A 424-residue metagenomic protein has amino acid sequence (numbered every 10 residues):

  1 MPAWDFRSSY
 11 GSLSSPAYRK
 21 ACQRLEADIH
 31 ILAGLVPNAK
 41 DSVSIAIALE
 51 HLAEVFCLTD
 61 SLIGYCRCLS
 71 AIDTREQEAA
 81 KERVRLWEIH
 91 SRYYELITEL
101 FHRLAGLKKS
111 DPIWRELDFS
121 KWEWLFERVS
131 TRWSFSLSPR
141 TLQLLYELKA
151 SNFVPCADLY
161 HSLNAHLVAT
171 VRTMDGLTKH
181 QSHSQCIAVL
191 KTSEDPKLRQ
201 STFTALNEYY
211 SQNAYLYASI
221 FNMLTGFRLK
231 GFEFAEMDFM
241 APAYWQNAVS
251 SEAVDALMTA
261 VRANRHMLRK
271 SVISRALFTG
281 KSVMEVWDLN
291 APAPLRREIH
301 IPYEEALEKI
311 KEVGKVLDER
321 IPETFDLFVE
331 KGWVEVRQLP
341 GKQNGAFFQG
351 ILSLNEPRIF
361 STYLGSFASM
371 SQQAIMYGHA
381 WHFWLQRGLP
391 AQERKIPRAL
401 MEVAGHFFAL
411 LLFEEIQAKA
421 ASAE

Functional and structural regions predicted by a protein language model:
M1-R296: A well-structured
D175-K191, I299-F383: Active-site-adjacent "gating/activation" loops or surface patches in catalytic cores
T202, L206, N213, L257 (+4 more regions): Hydrophobic (often cysteine-bearing) scaffold residues that line and stabilize catalytic clefts of nucleotide/cofactor
L224-F227, G231, S271, R275 (+5 more regions): A short secondary-structure junction motif
P242, F278, W287-D288, E305-E312 (+2 more regions): Active-site hotspot residues in diverse enzymes, especially metal/ion-binding acidic/histidine motifs
S251, L317-R320, W384-Q392, E414-E424: Inter-helical turn/loop segments and adjacent helix faces that build the functional surface of alpha-helical bundle
S371-Q372, F383-F407: Post-HEXXH active-site segment of zinc metalloproteases
I396-E424: Post-HExxH zinc-binding segment in Zn-dependent metallohydrolases
